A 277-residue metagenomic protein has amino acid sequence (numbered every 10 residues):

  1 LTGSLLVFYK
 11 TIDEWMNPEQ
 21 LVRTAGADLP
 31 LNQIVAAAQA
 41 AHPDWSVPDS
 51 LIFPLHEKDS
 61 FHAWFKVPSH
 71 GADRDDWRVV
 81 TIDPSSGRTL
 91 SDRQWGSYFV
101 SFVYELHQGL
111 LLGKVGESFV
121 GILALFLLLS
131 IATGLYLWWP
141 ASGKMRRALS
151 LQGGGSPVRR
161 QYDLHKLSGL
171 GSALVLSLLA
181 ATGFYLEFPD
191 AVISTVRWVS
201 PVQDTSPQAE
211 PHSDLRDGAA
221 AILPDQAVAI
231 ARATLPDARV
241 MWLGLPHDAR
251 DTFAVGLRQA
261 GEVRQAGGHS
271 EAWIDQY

Functional and structural regions predicted by a protein language model:
L1-Y277: Conserved histidines in hydrophobic membrane contexts and catalytic metal-binding motifs
